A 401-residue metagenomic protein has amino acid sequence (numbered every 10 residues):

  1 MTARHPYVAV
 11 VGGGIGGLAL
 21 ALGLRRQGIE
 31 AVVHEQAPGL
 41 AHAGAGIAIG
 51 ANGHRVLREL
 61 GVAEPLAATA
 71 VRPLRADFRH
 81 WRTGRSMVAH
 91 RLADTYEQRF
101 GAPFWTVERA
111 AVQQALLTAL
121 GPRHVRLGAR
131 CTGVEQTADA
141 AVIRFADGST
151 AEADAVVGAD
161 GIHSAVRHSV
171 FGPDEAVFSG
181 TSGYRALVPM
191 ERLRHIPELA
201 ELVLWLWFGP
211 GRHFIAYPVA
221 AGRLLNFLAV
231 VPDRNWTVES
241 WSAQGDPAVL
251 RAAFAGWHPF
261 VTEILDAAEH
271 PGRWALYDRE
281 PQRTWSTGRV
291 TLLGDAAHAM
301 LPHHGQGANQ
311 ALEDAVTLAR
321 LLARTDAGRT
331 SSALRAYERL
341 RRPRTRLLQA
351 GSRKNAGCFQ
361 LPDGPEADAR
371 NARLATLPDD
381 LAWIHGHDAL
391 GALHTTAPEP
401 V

Functional and structural regions predicted by a protein language model:
T2-P6, A68, E263, H304-G305 (+1 more regions): C-terminal helical "tail/cap" subdomain of flavin- and related membrane-associated enzymes
T2-V8, G50-P189, R234-A253, H387-V401: Conserved N-terminal helical subregion
A9-P38, V157-G158, Y184, A216 (+2 more regions): Conserved mid-domain beta->alpha element of the FAD-binding
L40, F100-W105, G305-A308: Glycine-rich "substrate-gating" loop/helix at the edge of Rossmann-like oxidoreductase active sites
A41, S86, V166-R167, M300-P302: Conserved protein kinase catalytic core
Q136-T137, Y217-V219: Short beta-strand micro-motifs enriched in acidic
A138-D139, D147, R194-A200, R324-S332: Short, glycine- and charge-enriched coil/turn segments that flank and shape catalytic ligand pockets
I196-E198, L202, P210-R212, P218-L225 (+1 more regions): FAD/FMN-dependent oxidoreductases across multiple families
